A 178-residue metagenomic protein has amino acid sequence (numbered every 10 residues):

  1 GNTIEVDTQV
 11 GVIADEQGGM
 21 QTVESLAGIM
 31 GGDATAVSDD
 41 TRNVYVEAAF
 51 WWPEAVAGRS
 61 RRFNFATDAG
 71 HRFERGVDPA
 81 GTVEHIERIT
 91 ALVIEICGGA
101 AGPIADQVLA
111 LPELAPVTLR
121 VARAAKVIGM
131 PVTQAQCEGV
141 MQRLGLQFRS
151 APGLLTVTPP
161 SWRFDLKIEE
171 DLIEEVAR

Functional and structural regions predicted by a protein language model:
G1-R178: RNA/tRNA-interacting regions in translation and RNA-turnover enzymes
